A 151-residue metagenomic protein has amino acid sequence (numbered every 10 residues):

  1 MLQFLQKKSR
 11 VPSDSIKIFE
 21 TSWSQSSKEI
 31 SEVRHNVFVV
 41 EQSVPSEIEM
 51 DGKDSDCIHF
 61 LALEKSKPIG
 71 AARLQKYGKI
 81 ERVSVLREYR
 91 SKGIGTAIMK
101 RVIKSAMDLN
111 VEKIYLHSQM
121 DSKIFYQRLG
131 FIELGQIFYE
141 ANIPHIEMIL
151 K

Functional and structural regions predicted by a protein language model:
L2-E49, D56-H59, E64-K67: Short amphipathic alpha-helix that is part of the acyltransferase structural core
R34, Y126, F131: Conserved active-site tyrosine of GNAT-family acetyltransferases
E47-G52, Q136-F138: Short, solvent-exposed loop/turn elements at beta->coil junctions and helix N-caps that rim active or binding pockets
L61, S66-S84: Conserved beta-strand in the GNAT
Y89, G93-R101: Conserved acetyl-CoA pyrophosphate-binding loop and the N-cap/start of the following alpha-helix in GNAT-like
A106-Q119: Conserved GNAT acetyl-CoA-binding A-motif
H117, I132-E147: Conserved catalytic-core motifs of GNAT/GCN5-like acyltransferases
